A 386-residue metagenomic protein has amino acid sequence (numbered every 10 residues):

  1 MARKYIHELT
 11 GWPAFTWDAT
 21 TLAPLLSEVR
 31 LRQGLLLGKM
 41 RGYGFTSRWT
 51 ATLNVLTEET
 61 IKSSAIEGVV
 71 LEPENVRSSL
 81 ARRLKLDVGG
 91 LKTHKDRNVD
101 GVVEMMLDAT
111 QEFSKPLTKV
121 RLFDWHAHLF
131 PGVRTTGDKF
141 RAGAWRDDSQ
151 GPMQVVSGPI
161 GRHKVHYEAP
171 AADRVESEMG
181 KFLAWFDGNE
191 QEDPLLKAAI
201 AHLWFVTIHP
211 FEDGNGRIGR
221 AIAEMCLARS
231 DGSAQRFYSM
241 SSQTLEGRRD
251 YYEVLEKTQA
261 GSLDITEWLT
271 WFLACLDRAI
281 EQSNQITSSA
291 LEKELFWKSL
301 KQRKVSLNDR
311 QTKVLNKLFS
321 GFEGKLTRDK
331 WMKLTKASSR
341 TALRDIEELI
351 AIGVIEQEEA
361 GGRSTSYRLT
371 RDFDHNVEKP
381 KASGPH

Functional and structural regions predicted by a protein language model:
M1-H386: FIC/Doc superfamily catalytic core
